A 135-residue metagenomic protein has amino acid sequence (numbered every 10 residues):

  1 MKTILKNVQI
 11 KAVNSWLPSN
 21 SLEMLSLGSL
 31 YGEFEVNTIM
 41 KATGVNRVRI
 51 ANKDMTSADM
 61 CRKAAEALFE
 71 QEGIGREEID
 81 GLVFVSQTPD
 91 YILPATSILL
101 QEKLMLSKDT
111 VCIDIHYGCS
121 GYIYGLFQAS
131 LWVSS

Functional and structural regions predicted by a protein language model:
M1-D80, L104: Conserved "HGTGT" condensation-loop signature of ketosynthase/thiolase-family condensing enzymes that catalyze
K11-N14, V85, H116: Short beta-strand segments
T38-A42, N46-D59, Q87-S135: Conserved catalytic cysteine-centered active-site region of acyl-thioester-dependent Claisen-condensing enzymes
G81-Q87: Short glycine-rich or small-residue beta-strand-to-loop segments that form or flank ligand, phosphate, metal/Fe-S
